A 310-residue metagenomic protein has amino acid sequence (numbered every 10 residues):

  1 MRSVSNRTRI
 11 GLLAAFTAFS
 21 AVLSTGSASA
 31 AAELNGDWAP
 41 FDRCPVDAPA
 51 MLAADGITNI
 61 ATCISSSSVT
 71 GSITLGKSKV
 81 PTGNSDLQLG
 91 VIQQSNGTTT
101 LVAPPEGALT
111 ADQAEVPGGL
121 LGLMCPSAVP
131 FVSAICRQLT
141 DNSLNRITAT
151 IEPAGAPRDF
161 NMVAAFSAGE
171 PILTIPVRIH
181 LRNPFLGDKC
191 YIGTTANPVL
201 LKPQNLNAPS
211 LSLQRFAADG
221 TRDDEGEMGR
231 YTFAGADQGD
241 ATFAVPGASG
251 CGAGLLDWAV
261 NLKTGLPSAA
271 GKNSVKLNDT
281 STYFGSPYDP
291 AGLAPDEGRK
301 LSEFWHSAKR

Functional and structural regions predicted by a protein language model:
M1-A31: Secretory targeting and sorting signals
A31-R310: Extracytosolic secretory-pathway proteins
